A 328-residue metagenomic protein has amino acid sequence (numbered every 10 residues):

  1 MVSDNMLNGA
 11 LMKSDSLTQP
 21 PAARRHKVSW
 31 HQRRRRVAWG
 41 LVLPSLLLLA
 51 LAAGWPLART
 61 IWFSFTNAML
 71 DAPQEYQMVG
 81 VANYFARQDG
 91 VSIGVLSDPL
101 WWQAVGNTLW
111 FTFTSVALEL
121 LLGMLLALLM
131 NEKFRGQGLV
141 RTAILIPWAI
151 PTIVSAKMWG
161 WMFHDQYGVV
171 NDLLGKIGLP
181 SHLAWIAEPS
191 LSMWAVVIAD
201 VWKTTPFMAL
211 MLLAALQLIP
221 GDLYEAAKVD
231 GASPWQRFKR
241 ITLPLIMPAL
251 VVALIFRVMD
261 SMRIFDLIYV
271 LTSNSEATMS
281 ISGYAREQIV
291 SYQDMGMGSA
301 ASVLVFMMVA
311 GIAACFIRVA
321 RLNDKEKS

Functional and structural regions predicted by a protein language model:
V2-Q32: Short, Lys/Arg-rich, polar N-terminal cytosolic tail immediately upstream of the first transmembrane signal-anchor
H31-S328: A structural signal for multi-pass alpha-helical bundles of membrane permease subunits that mediate small-molecule
